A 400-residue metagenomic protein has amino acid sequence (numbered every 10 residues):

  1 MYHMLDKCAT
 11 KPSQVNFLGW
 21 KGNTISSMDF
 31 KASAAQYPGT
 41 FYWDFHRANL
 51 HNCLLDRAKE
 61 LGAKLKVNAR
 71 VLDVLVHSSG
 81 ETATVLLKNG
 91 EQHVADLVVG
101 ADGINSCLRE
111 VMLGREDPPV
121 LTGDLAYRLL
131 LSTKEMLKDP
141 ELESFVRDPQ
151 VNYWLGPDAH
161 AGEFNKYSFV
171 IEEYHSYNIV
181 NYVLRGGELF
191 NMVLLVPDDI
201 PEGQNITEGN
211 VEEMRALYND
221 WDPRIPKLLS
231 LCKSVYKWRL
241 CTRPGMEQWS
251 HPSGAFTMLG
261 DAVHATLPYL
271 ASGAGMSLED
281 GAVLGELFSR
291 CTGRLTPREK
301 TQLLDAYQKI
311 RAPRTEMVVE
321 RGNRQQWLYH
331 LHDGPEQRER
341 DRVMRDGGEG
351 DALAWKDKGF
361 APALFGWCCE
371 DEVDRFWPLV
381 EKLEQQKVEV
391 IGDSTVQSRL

Functional and structural regions predicted by a protein language model:
M1-R57, L61, E336: Active-site-adjacent segment of FAD-dependent monooxygenases/related oxidoreductases
A9, M28-D29, S78, V111-M112 (+3 more regions): Short, flexible helix/strand-to-coil boundary loops that buttress conserved ligand/catalytic motifs in alpha/beta
Q14, K21-N23, E286-L400: C-terminal helical "tail/cap" subdomain of flavin- and related membrane-associated enzymes
A34-A35, P197-E202, V263-A265: A short, flexible beta-alpha/helix-coil linker loop
R47, N105, R109-E110, A255 (+3 more regions): Short, cationic motifs built from Arg/Lys/His that form the positively charged side of catalytic pockets
N52-K233: Conserved FAD-binding catalytic core of PHBH/FMO-like flavoproteins
V99-G100, N181, E212-E213, V235-D333: Conserved mid-domain beta->alpha element of the FAD-binding
